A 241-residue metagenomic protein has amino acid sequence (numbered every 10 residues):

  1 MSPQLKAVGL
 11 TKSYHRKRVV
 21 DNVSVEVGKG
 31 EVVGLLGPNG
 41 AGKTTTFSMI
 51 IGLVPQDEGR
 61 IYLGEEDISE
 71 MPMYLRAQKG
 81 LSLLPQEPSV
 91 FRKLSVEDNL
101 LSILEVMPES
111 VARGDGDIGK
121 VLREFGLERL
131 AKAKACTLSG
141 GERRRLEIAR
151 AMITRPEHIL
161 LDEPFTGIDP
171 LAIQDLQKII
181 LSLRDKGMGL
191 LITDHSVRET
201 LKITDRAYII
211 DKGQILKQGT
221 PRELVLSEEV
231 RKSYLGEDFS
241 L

Functional and structural regions predicted by a protein language model:
L36-P38: The feature captures the beta-strand-to-loop junction immediately N-terminal to the Walker
D67-E87, L224-E229: ABC ATPase NBD coupling module
A112-L130, K178-L181: Conserved ABC ATPase "signature" region
K134-L138, E142: Conserved ABC ATPase signature
R155: Conserved catalytic motifs of ABC-family nucleotide-binding domains
I159-E163: Catalytic Walker B motif of ABC-type/P-loop ATPase nucleotide-binding domains
